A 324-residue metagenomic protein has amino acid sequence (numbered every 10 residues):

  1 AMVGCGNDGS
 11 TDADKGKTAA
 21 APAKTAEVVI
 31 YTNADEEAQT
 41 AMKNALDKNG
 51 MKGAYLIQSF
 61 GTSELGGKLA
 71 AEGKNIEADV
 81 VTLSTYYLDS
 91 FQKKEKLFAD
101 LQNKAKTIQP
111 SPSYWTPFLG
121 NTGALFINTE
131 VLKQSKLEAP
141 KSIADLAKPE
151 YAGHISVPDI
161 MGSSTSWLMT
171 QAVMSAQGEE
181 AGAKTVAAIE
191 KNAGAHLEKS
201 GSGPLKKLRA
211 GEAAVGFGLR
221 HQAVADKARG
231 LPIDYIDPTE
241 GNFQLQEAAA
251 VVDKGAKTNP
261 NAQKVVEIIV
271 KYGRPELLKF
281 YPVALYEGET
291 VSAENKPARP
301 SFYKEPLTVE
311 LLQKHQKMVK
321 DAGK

Functional and structural regions predicted by a protein language model:
M2-G4: C-terminal motif of bacterial Sec signal peptides marking the signal peptidase cleavage site
G6-G9: Bacterial signal peptide processing site
P22-K24, V28-L56: Short, polar/charged alpha-helical segment
V29-A41, F60-E64, A70, E77-E212: Extracytoplasmic ligand-binding site segments that recognize negatively charged/polar headgroups
Y86-Q92, R209-P232: A ligand-binding cleft/hinge motif common to bilobed small-molecule-binding domains
F126-V131, Q246-T258, E276-F280: A bilobed periplasmic-binding-protein/Venus flytrap-type ligand-binding module shared by bacterial periplasmic
E150, H154-M161, I268-T290: Periplasmic-binding protein-like
V186-E190, L197-E198, R229-D253: Periplasmic-binding protein-like
